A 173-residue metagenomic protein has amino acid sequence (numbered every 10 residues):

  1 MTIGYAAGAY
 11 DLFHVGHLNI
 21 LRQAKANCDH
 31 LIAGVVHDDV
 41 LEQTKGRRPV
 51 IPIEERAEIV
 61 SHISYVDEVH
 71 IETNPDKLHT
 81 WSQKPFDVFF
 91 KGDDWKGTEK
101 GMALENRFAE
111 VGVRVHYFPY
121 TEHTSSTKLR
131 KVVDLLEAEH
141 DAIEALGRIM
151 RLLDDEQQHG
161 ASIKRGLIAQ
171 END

Functional and structural regions predicted by a protein language model:
M1-D173: Nucleotidyltransferase catalytic core that binds NTPs
